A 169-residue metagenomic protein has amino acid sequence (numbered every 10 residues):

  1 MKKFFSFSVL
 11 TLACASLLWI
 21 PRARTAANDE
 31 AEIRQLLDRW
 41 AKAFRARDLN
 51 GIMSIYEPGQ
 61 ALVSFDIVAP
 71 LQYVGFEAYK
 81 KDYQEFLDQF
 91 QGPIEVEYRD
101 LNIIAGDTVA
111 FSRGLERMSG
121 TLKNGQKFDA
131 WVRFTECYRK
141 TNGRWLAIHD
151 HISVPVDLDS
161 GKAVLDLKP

Functional and structural regions predicted by a protein language model:
M1-F7: N-terminal export leaders
F4, L12, L18-P58, A163-P169: Short, low-complexity N-terminal intrinsically disordered segments enriched in polar/charged residues
E30-A31, L49-G106, L115, F128-D129: A solvent-exposed, acidic/Ser-Thr-rich amphipathic alpha-helical stretch
R99-G106, I152-P155, V164-P169: Glycine-rich beta-strand-turn "strand-cap" elements at beta-sheet edges
I103-A110, Q126, Y138-W145: A short, structured loop/turn motif at beta-sheet edges
G114-T121: Generic short beta-strand segments
W131-G161: Short beta-strand edge/turn micro-motifs at domain boundaries
